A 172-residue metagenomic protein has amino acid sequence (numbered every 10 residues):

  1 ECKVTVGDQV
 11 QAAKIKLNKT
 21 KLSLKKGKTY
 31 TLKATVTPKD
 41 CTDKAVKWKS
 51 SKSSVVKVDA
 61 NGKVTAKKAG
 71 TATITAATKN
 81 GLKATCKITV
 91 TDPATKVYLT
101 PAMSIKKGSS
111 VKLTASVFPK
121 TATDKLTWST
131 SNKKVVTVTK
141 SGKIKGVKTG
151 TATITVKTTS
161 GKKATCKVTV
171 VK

Functional and structural regions predicted by a protein language model:
E1-K172: Extracytoplasmic soluble-region selector
